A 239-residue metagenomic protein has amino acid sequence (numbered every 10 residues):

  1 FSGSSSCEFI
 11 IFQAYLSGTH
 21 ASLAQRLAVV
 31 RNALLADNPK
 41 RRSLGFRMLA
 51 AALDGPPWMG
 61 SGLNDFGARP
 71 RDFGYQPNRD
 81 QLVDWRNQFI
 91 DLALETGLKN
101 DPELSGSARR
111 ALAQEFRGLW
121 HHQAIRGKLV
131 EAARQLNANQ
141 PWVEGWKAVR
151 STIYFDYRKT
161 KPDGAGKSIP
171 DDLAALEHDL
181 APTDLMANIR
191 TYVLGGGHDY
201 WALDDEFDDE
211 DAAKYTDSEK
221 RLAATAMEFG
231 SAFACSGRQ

Functional and structural regions predicted by a protein language model:
F1-Q239: Non-catalytic all-alpha helical scaffold/repeat segments
